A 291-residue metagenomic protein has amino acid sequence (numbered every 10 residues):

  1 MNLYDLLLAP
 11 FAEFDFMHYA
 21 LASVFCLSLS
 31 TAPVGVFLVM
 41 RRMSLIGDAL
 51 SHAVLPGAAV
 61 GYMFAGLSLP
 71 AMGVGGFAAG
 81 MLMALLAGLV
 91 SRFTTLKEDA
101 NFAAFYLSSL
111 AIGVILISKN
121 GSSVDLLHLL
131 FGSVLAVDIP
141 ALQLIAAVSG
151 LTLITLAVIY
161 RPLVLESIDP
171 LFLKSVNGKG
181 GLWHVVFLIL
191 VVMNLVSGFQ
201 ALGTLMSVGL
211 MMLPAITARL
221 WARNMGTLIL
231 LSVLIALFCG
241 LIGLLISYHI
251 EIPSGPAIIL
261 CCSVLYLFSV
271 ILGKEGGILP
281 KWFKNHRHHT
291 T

Functional and structural regions predicted by a protein language model:
Y4-F11, M17, F102-R161: Transmembrane helix-bundle core of multi-pass membrane transporters and related energy-transducing complexes
L6-D15, A32-R42, G61-A71, V164-F172 (+2 more regions): Short juxtamembrane and helix-loop transition motifs at transmembrane-helix boundaries in membrane proteins
F16-S28, L69-L82, Q143-G150, V196-L210 (+1 more regions): Structural signature of hydrophobic alpha-helical transmembrane segments
F25, L29-P33, A78-L86, I112 (+5 more regions): Generic alpha-helical transmembrane segments of integral inner-membrane proteins, especially permease/transport modules
V36-S51, L55-S122, A218-L230, S247-I250: Short loop segments and helix-boundary regions at transmembrane helix junctions of multi-pass inner-membrane proteins
L142-P214: Helix-loop-helix "hairpin" substructures at the membrane interface of multi-pass membrane proteins
L205-P256: Transmembrane alpha-helical segments in multi-pass inner-membrane proteins
I252-T291: Cytosolic-side transmembrane-helix boundaries in multi-pass membrane proteins
